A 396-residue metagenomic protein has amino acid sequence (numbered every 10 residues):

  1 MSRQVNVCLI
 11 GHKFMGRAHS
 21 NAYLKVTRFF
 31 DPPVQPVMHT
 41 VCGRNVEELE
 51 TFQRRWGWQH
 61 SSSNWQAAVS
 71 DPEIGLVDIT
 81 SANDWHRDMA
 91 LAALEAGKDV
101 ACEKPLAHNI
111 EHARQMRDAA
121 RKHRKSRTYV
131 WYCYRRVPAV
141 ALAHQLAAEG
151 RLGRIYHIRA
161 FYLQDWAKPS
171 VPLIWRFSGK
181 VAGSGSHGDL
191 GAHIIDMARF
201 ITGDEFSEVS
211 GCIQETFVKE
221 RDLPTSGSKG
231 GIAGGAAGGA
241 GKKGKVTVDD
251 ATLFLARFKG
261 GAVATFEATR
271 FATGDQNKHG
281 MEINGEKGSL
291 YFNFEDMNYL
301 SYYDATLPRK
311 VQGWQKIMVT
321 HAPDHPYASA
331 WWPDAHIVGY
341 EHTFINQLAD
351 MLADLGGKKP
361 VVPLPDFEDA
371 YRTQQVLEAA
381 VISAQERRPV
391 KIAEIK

Functional and structural regions predicted by a protein language model:
M1-W56: N-terminal Rossmann-like dinucleotide-binding module
Q4, K13, F200, V218-D249 (+4 more regions): C-terminal glycine/acidic-rich active-site capping loop/insertion
M15, S126-Y129, Y134-V246, L300 (+1 more regions): Predominantly a Rossmann-like dinucleotide-binding segment in NAD(P)-dependent oxidoreductases
D31, H60-E73: Short acidic low-complexity segments
Q35-H39, D354-R372: Glycine- and charged-residue-rich phosphate/anionic-cofactor binding loop of Rossmann-like
P36-T40, Q59, G75-V77, G185: Short active-site oxyanion
L76, A82-R135, G150: Beta-strand-loop-alpha-helix segment that lines the small-molecule cofactor/substrate pocket of alpha/beta enzymes
A192, E267-Q276, H336: Glycine-rich phosphate/pyrophosphate-binding beta-alpha loops
